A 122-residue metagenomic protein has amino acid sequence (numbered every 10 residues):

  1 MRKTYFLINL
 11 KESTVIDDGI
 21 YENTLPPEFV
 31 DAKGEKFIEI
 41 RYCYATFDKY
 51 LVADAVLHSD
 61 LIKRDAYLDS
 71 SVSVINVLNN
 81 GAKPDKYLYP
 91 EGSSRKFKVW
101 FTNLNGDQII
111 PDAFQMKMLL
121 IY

Functional and structural regions predicted by a protein language model:
M1-Y122: Flexible assembly/topogenesis modules
